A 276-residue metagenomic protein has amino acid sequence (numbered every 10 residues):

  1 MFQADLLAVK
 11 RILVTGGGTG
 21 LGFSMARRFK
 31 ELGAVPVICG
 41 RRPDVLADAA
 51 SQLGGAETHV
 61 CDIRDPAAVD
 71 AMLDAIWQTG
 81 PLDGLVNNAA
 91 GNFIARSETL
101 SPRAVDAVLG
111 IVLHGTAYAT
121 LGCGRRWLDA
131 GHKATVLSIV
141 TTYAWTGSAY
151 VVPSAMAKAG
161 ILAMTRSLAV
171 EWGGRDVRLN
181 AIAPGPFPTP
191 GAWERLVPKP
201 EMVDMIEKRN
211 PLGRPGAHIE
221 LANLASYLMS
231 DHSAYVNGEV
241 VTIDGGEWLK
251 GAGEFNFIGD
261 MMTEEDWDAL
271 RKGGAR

Functional and structural regions predicted by a protein language model:
G16-G20: Conserved glycine-rich cofactor-binding loop
V86, G173, R178, V236-G238: Short, small/polar-rich loop/turn modules that mediate ligand/substrate recognition or access, typified
R96-L109, I206: Substrate-binding pocket helix/loop in short-chain dehydrogenase/reductase
T120, A157, T165: Active-site helix of classical SDR
R125, V170-G174, A234: Alpha-helical segment proximal to the catalytic Tyr-Lys
G174, P184-R209, K250-R276: A glycine/serine/threonine-rich, flexible loop-to-helix segment that serves as the NAD(P) cofactor-binding "lid"
R214-I243, W248: C-terminal substrate-recognition "lid" of short-chain dehydrogenase/reductases
